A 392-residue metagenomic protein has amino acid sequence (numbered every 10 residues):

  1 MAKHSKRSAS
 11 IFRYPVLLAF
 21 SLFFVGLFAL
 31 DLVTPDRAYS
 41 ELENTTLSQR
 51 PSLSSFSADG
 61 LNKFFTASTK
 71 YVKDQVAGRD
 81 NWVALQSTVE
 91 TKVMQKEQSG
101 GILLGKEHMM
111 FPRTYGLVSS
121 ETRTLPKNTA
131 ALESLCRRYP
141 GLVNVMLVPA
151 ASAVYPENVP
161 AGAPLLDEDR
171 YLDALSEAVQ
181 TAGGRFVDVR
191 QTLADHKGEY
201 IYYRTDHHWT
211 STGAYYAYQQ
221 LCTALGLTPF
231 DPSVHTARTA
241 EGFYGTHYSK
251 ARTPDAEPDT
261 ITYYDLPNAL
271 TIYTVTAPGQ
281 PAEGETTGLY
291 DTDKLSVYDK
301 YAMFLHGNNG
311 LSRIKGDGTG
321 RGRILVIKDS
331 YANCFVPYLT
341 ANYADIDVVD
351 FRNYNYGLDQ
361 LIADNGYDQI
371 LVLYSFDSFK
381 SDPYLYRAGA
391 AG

Functional and structural regions predicted by a protein language model:
M1-G392: Extracellular glycan-modifying ectodomains
